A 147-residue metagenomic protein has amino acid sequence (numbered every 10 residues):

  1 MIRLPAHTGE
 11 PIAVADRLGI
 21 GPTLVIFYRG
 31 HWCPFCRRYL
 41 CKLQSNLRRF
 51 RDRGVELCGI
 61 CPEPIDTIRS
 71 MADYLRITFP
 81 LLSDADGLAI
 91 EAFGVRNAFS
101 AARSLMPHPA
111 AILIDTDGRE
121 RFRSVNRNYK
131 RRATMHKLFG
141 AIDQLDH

Functional and structural regions predicted by a protein language model:
M1-H147: Chalcogenol-based redox active-site neighborhoods
